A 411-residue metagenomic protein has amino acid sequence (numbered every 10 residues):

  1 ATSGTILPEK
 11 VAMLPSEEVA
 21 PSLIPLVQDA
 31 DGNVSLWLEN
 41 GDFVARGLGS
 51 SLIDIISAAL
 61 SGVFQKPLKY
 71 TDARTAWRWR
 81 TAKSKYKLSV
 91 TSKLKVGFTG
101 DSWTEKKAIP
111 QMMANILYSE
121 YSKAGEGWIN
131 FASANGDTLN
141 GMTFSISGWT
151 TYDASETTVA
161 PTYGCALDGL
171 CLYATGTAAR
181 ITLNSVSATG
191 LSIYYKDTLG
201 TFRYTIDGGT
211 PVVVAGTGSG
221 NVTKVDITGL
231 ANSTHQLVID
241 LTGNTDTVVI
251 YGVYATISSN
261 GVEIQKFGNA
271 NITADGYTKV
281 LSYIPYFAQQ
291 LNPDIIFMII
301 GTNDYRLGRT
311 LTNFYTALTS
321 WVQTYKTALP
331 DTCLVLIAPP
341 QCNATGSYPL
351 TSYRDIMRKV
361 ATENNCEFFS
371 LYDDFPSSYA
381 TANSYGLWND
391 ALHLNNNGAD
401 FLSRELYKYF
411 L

Functional and structural regions predicted by a protein language model:
A1-A73, S84-S92: Surface-exposed receptor/substrate recognition regions of extracellular proteins
T71-Y86, G276-A288, T316-T324, T351-D355: Alpha-helical scaffolding within the catalytic cores of extracellular/periplasmic polymer-degrading hydrolases
T91-K95, S122-A124, N260-E263, L291-I296 (+2 more regions): Loop/turn elements at helix/coil->beta-strand transitions in domains of secreted/extracellular proteins
V96-G100: Short hydrophobic beta-strand that contains or immediately precedes a catalytic carboxylate
W103-T205, P211, T217-T316, H393-L394: Conserved SGNH/GDSL esterase-like catalytic core that processes O-acyl groups on lipids and polysaccharides
K107, Q111, N115, Y286 (+8 more regions): Solvent-exposed, polar/charged alpha-helical surfaces in well-ordered, non-transmembrane soluble domains, broadly
L281, Q341-L411: Catalytic His-Asp segment of secreted/periplasmic serine-dependent ester chemistry enzymes
F297-R306, V322-R358: Active-site segments of SGNH/GDSL-like serine hydrolases that catalyze O-acetyl group transfer/hydrolysis on lipids
